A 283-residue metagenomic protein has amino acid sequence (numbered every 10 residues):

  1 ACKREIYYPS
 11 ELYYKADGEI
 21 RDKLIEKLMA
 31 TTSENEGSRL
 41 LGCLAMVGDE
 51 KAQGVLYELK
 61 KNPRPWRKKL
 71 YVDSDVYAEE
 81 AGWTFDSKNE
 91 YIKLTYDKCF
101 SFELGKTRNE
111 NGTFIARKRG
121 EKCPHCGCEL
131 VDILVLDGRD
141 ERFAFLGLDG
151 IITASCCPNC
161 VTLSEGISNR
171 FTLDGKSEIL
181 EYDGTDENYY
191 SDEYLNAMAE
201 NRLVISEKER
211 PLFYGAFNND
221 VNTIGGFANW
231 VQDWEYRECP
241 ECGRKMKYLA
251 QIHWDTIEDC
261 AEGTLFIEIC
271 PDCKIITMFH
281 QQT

Functional and structural regions predicted by a protein language model:
A1-T283: Preference for intrinsically disordered or flexible, low-complexity segments and adjacent hinge/connector residues
